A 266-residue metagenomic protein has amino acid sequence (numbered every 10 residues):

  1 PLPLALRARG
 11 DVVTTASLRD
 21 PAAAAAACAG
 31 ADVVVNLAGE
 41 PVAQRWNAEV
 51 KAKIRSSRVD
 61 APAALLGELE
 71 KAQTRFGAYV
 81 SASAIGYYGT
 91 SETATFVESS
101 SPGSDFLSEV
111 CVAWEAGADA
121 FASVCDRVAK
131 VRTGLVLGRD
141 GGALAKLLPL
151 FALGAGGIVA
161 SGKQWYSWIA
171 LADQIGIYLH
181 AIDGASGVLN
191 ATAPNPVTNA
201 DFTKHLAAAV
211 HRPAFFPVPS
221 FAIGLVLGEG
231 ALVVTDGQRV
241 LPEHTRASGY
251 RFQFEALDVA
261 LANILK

Functional and structural regions predicted by a protein language model:
D11, T15-A61: NAD(P)H-binding glycine-rich loop region in Rossmannoid oxidoreductase-like domains and their noncatalytic homologs
V34, L171-Y178, A191, F202 (+2 more regions): Non-catalytic, hydrophobic alpha-helical segments
S56, D60, T90-K130: Catalytic helix-loop patch of NAD(P)-dependent Rossmann-fold dehydrogenases
A63-D105: Conserved Rossmann-fold NAD(P)-dependent oxidoreductase catalytic core, especially the SDR/UDP-sugar
F121-V124, A129-K130, G134-Y166: NAD(P)-dependent short-chain dehydrogenase/reductase
L148-G156, Q164-V197: Alpha-helical substrate-binding/gating segment
I177, A181-E229, A262-L265: Mid/C-terminal beta-alpha module of Rossmann-like enzyme folds, strongest in SDR-family dehydrogenases/epimerases
L232-K266: C-terminal amphipathic/interface module of NAD(P)-dependent oxidoreductases and related NAD-binding regulators
